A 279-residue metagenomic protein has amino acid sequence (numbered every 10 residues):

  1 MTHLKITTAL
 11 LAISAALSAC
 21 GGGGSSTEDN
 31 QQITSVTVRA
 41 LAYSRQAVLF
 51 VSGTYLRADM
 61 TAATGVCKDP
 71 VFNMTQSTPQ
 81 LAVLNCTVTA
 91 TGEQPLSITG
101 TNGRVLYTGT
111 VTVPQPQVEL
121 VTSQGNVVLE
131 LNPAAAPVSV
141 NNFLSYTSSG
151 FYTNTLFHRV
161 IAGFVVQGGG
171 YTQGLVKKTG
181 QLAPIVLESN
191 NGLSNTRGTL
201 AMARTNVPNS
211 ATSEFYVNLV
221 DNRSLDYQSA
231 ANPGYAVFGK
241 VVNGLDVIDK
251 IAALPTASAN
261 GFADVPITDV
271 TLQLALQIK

Functional and structural regions predicted by a protein language model:
M1-T8: Bacterial N-terminal signal peptides that target proteins for export
L11-S14: Sec-dependent N-terminal signal peptides of Gram-positive bacterial secreted proteins and lipoproteins
A16-A19: C-terminal motif of bacterial Sec signal peptides marking the signal peptidase cleavage site
G21-K279: Cyclophilin-like peptidyl-prolyl cis-trans isomerases
